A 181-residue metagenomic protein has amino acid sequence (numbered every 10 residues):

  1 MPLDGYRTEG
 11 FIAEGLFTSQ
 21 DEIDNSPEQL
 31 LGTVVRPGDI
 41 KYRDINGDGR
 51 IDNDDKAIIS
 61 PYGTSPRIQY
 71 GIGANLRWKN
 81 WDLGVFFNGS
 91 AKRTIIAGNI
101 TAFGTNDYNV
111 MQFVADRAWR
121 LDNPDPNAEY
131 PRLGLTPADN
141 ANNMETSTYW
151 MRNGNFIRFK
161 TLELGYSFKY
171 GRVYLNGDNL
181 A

Functional and structural regions predicted by a protein language model:
P2-P27, T33-P37, S90-D178: Extracytoplasmic gating/loop element in the C-terminal half of outer-membrane beta-barrel translocons and assembly
D44, D48, D52: Acidic carboxylate motifs that coordinate Ca2+ or other divalent cations, activating on Asp/Glu
D55-A57, T64-I68: Active-site beta-strand/loop architecture of penicillin-binding DD-peptidases
I59-G63, W150-N153: Outer-membrane beta-barrel domain signature
I68-A74, W81, F159-L164: Hydrophobic, lipid-facing positions within transmembrane beta-strands of outer-membrane proteins
L76-N80, G89, F168: A generic beta-sheet turn/junction motif
N80-G84, G171-R172: Repeated loop/turn-to-beta-strand initiation elements of outer-membrane beta-barrel proteins
